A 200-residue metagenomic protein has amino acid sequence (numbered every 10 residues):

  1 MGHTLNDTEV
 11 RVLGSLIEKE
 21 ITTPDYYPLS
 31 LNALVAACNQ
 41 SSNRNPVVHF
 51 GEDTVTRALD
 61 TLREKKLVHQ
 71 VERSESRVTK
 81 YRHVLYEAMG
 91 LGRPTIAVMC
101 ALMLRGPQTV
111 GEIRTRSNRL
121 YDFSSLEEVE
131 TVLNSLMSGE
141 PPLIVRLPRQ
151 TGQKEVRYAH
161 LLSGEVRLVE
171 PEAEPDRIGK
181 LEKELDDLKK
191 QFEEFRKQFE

Functional and structural regions predicted by a protein language model:
N6-D25, M89-P107, L133, S138-G139: Positively charged, polyanion-binding regions of nucleic-acid-associated proteins
S15, A58, V132, L161: Residues in the recognition helix of alpha-helical DNA-binding motifs
T23-H49, P107-F123: Short acidic, hydrophobic short linear motifs in intrinsically disordered regions
T56-L59, R63-R73, L133-Q150: A short, conserved structural fragment
S74-R77, R82-E112, V156-K180: Short, amphipathic alpha-helical interaction segments positioned at domain boundaries
T109-L147: A contiguous pocket-lining binding segment that forms or flanks enzyme active sites
R116-Y121, V145-E165, K190-E200: Helical coiled-coil/dimerization "stalks" and their immediately adjacent regulatory linkers at helix->disorder
L168-E200: Long, leucine- and charge-enriched amphipathic alpha-helices that form heptad-repeat coiled-coil/leucine-zipper-like
